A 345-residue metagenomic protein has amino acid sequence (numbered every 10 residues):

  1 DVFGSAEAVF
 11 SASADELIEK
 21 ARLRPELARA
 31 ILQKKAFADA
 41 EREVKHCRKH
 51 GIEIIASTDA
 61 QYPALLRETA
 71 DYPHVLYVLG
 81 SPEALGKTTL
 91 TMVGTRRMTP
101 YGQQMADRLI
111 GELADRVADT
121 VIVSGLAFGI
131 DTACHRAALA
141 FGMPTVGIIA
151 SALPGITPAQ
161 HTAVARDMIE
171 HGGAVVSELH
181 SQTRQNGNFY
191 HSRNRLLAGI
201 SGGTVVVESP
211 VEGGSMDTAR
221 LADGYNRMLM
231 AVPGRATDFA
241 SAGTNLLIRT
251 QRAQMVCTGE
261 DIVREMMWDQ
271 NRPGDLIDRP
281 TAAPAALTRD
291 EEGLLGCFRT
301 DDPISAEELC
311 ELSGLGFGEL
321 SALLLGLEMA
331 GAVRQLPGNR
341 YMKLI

Functional and structural regions predicted by a protein language model:
D1-D71, D115-V117: N-terminal positively charged helical leader segments and presequences
R42, R48-K49, A56-I345: Glycine-biased, small-residue-rich flexible motifs in mid-sequence functional cores and linkers
